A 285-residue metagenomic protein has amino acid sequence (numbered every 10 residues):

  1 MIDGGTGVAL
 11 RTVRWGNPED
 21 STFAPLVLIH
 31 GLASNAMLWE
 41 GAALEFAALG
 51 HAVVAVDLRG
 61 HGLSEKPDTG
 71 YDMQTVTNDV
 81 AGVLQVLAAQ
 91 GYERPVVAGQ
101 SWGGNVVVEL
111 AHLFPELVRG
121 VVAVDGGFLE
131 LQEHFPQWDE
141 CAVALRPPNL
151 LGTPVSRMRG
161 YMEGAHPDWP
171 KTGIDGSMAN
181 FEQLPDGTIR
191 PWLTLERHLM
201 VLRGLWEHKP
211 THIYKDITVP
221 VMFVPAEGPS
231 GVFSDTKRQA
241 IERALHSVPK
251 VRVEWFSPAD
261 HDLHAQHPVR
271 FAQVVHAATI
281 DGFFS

Functional and structural regions predicted by a protein language model:
M1-A9: N-terminal cap/lid segment of alpha/beta-hydrolase-fold proteins
G5, A48, V54-A98, W102 (+1 more regions): Active-site loop/oxyanion-hole signature of alpha/beta-hydrolase fold enzymes
V13-L63: Conserved HGGG/HGGXW glycine-rich cap/lid loop of the alpha/beta-hydrolase fold
A42, D57-G60, P67, G127 (+1 more regions): Short beta-to-alpha linker loops that shape the active-site pocket of alpha/beta-hydrolase fold enzymes
V108, H112, R119-T153: Flexible "cap/lid" loop of the alpha/beta hydrolase fold
S156-V232: Alpha/beta-hydrolase
T218-A259: Conserved loop-alpha-helix segment in the C-terminal half of the alpha/beta-hydrolase fold that carries the catalytic
F256-P268, A272: Catalytic histidine-centered segment of alpha/beta-hydrolase-like enzymes
